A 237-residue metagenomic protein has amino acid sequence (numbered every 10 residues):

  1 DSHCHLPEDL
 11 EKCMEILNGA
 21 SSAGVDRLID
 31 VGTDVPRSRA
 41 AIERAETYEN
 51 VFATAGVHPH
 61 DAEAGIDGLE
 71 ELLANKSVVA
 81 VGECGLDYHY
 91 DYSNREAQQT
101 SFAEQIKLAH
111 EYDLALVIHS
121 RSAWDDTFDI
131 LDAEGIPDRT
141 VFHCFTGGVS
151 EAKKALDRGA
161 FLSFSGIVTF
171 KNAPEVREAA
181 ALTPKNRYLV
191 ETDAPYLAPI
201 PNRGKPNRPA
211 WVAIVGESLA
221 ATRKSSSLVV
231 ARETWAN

Functional and structural regions predicted by a protein language model:
D1-N237: Mid-domain alpha/beta scaffold segments of enzyme catalytic cores
